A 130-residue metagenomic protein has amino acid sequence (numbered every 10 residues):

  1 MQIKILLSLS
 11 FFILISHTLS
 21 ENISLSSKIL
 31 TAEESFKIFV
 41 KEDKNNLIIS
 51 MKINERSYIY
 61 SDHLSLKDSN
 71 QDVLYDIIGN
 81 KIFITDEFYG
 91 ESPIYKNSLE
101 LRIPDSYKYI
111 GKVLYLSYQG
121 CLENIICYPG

Functional and structural regions predicted by a protein language model:
Q2-I5, H17-G130: Extracellular/lumen-exposed scaffold segments
S10-T18: Hydrophobic h-region of N-terminal signal peptides that target proteins for export in Gram-negative bacteria
